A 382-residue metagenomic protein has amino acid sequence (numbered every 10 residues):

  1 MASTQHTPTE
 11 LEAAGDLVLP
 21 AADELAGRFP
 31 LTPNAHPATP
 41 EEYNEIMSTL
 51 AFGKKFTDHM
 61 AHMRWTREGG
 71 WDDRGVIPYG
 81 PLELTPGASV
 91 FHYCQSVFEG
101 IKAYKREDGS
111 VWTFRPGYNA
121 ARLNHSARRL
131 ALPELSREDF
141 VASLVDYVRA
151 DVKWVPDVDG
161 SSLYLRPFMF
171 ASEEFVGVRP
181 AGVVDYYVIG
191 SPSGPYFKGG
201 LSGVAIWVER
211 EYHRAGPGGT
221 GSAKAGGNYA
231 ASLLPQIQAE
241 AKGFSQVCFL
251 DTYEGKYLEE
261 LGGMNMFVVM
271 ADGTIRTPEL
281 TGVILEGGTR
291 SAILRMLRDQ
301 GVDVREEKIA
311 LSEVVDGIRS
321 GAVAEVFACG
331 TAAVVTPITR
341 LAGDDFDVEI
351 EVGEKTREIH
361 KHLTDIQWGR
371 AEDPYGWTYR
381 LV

Functional and structural regions predicted by a protein language model:
A2-Y147, F175-V382: Helix-start/capping segments and mature chain N-termini
F56-H59, P156-F170: Extended, Lys/Arg-enriched charged tracts that mediate electrostatic binding to polyanionic substrates
A150-K153, F170-S172: Intrinsically disordered, low-complexity linker/loop segments enriched in Gly/Pro and charged/polar residues
K153-D157, G369-E372: Intrinsically disordered or highly flexible coil/loop and linker segments, enriched in small and charged/polar residues
